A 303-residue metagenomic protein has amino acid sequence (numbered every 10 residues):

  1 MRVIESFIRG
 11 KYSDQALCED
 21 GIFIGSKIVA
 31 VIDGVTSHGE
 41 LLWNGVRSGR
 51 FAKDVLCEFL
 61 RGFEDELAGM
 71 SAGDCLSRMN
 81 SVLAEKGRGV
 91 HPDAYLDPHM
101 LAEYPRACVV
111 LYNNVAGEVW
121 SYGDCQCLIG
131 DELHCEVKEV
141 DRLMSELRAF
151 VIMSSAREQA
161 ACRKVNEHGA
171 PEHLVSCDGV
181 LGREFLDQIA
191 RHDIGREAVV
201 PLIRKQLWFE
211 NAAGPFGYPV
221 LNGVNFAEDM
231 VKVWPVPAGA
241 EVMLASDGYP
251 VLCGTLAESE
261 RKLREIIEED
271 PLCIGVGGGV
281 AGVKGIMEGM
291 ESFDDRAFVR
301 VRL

Functional and structural regions predicted by a protein language model:
M1-L303: PP2C/PPM-type serine/threonine phosphatase catalytic domain
